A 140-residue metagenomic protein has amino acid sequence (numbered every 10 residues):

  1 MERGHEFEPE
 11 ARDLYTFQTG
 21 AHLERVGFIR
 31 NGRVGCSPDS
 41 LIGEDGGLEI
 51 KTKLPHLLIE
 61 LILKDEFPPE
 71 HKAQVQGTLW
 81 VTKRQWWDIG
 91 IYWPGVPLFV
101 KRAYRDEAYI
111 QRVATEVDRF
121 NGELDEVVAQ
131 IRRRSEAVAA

Functional and structural regions predicted by a protein language model:
M1-A140: Accessory terminal regions of nucleic-acid processing enzymes
